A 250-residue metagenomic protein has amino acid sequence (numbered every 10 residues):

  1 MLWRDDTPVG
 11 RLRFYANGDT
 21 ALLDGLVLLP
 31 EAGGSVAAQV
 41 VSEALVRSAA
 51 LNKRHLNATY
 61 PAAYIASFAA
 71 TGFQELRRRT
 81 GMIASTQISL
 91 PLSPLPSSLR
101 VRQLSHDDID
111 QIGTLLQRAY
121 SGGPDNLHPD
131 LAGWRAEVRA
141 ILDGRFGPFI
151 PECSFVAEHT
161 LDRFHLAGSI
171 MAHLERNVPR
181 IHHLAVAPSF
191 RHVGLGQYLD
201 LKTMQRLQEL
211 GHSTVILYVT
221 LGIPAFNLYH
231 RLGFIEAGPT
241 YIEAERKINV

Functional and structural regions predicted by a protein language model:
M1-V46, G168-P179, A187: Conserved donor-binding loop and adjoining core beta-sheet/short helix segment in diverse acyl/aminoacyl transferases
L12-D19, D125-P179, L184: A conserved beta-strand-loop-helix scaffold within acyl/acetyltransferase catalytic domains
L29-L99, I242-A244: Acyl-donor-binding surface of acyltransferase catalytic domains
E31, A136, F190: Glycine-rich phosphate-binding loop
G33-V46, V186, H192-E209, H230-R231: Conserved acetyl-CoA-binding loop-helix of GNAT-fold acetyltransferases
H55-T59, I181, V215-V219: Conserved hydrophobic beta-strand within the GNAT/NAT acetyltransferase core sheet that lines the active-site cleft
Y60-R78, Q197, L221-G238, R246: Conserved active-site alpha-helix within GNAT-family acetyltransferase domains
R100-L115, S121-D125, G238: A short beta-loop-alpha structural element at the N-terminal edge of CoA-dependent acyl/N-acetyltransferase catalytic
